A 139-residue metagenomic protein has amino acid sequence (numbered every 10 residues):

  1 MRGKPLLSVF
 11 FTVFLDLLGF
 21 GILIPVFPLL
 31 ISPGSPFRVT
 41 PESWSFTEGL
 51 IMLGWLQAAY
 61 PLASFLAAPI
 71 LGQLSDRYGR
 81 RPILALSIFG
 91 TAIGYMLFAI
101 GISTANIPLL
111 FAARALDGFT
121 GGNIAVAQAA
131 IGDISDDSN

Functional and structural regions predicted by a protein language model:
R2-R38, A115: Pair of pore-lining "gating" transmembrane helices in MFS-fold secondary transporters
G3-L6, A99-A113: Helix-loop junctions at membrane interfaces in 12-TM secondary transporters
L30-G34, R77, A130-S135: Helix-to-coil boundary motifs at intracellular loop junctions of multi-pass secondary transporters
T40-Q57, L110: Juxtamembrane helix-start elements in MFS-like secondary transporters
L53-Q73: Central cavity-lining transmembrane alpha-helices of secondary-active solute carriers, predominantly the Major
A68, R80-L86: Juxtamembrane helix-start motifs in multi-pass secondary transporters
A85, F89-T104: C-terminal ends and interior cores of transmembrane alpha-helices in multi-pass membrane transporters/permeases
F111-N139: Cytoplasmic helix-loop-helix junction between adjacent transmembrane helices in 12-TM secondary transporters
